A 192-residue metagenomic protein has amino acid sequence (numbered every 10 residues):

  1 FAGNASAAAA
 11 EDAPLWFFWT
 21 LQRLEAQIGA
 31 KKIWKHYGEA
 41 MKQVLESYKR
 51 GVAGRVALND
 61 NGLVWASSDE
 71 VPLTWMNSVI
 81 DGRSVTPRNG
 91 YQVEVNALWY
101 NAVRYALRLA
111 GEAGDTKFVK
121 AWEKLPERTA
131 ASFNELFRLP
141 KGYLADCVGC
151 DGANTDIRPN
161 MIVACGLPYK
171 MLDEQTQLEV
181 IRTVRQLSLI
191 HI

Functional and structural regions predicted by a protein language model:
F1-L15, A57-R88, P140-V163: Carbohydrate-binding/catalytic loop surfaces
F1-L73, Q92-N96, Y100: Aromatic-rich carbohydrate-recognition surfaces in CAZymes
A5, G29-H36, P87, E94 (+2 more regions): A structural signal for alpha-helical segments
E39-A40, I80, Q186-L189: Short, surface-exposed linear patches
K49, A53-N61, Y100-L189: Catalytic cores of carbohydrate-active enzymes
